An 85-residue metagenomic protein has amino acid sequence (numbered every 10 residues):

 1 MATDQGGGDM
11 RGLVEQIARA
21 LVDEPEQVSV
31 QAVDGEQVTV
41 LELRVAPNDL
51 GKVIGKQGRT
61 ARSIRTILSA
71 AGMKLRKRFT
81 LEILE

Functional and structural regions predicted by a protein language model:
M1-L50, S63-E85: RNA-contacting regions in translation and RNA-metabolism proteins, encompassing KH/S1 modules where present
I54-G58: Glycine-centered tight-turn and secondary-structure capping sites
